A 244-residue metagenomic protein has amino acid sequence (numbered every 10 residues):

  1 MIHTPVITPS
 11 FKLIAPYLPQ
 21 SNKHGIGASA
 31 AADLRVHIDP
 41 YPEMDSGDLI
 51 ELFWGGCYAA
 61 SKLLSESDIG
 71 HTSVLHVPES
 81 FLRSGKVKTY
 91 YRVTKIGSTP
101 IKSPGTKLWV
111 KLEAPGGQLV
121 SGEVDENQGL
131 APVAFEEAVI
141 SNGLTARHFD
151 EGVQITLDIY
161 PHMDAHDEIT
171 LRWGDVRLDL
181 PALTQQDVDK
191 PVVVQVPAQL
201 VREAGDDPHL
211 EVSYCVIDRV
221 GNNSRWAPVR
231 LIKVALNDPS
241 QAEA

Functional and structural regions predicted by a protein language model:
M1-A244: Intrinsically disordered, low-complexity linker/tail regions enriched in polar/charged residues
